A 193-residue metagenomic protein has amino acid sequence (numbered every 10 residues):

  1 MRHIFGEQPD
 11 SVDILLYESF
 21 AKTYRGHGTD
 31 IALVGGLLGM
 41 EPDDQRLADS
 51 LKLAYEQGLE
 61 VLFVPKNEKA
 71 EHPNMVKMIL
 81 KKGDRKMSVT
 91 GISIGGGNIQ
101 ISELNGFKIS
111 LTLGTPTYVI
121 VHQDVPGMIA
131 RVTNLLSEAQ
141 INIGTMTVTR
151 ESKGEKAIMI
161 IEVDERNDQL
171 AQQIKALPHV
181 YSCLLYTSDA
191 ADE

Functional and structural regions predicted by a protein language model:
E18-P42, S50-L51: A structural-propensity feature for long, helix-poor, extended segments
M40-M75: Ordered, amphipathic secondary-structure segments that act as subunit-interaction surfaces in large macromolecular
V61-F63, N142-V148, S182-L184: A short linear hydrophobic-aromatic micro-motif
G95, V125-I143: Short amphipathic alpha-helix segments
L111-H122: Short glycine-/aliphatic-rich beta-strand segments at the starts of folded cytosolic domains
I174-L185: Short acidic amphipathic segments
Y186-E193: Conserved small/polar residues in nucleotide/adenosyl-binding loops
